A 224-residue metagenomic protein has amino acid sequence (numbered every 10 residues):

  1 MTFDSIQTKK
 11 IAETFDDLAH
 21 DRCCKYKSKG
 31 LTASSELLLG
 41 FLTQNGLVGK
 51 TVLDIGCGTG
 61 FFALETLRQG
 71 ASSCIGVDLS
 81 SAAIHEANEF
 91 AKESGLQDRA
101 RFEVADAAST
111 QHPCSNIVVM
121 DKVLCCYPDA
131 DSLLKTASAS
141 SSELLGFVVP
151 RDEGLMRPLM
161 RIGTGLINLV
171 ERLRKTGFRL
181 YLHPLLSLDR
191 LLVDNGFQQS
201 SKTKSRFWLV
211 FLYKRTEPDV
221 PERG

Functional and structural regions predicted by a protein language model:
M1-N45: Conserved class I S-adenosyl-L-methionine
T59-G70: Conserved SAM-binding loop of SAM-dependent methyltransferases across substrates and taxa, primarily the Class I
S80: Conserved SAM/SAH-binding beta-strand->alpha-helix loop
A87-N88: Conserved SAM-binding loop
I117-D129: A short SAM/SAH-binding and catalytic strip from SAM-dependent methyltransferases
Y127-A137: A short, conserved alpha-helix within the catalytic core of class I
S142-P150: Conserved beta-strand signature within the Rossmann-like core of class I S-adenosyl-L-methionine
P150-L191, S201: C-terminal alpha-helical "lid/dimerization" subdomain adjacent to the S-adenosyl-L-methionine
